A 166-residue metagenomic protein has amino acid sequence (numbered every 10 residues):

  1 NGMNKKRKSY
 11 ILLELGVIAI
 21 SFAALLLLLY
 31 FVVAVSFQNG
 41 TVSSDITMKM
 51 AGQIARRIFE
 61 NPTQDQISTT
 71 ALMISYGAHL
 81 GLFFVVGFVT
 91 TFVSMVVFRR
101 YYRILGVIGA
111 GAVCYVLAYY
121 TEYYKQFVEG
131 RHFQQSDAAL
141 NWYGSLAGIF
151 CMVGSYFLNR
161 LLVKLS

Functional and structural regions predicted by a protein language model:
N4-T91: "…centered on the first transmembrane helix and the immediately adjacent amphipathic helix/loop
L12-A23, I104-G109, I149-L158: Alpha-helical hydrophobic membrane-insertion segments
L27-S36, A112-Y123: Aromatic-anchored segments of alpha-helical transmembrane domains
V35-F37, F127-V128, S155: Helix-loop junctions at the membrane-solvent interface of multi-pass transporters, primarily the C-terminal
G81-F98, Y143-N159: Membrane-interfacial alpha-helical segments at the cytosolic side of multi-pass membrane proteins
V97-Y115: Internal alpha-helical transmembrane segments of multi-pass membrane proteins
A118-L146: Interfacial helix-loop-helix junctions of multi-pass membrane proteins
L162-S166: Short, charged juxtamembrane terminal tails flanking transmembrane helices
